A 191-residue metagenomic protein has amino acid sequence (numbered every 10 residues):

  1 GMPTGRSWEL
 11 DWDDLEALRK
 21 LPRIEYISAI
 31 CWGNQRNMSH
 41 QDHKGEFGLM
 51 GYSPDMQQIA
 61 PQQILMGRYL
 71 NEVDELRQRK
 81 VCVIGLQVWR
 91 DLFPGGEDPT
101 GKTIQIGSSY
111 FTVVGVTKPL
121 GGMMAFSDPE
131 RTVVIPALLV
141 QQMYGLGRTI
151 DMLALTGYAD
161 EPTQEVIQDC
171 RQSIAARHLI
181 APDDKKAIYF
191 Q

Functional and structural regions predicted by a protein language model:
G1-G48, D55, R90-D91, Q141-Q142 (+3 more regions): Hydrophobic, regular-secondary-structure patches
P22-E25, R148, K186: Structured loop/turn residues at beta-strand edges in well-structured enzyme cores
W32, V116, Q191: Short loop/turn motifs enriched for small/polar and acidic residues
N37, G101-Q105, Y189: Residue-level detector of beta-strand face positions
M50, P54-D74, Q78-D183: Mid-to-C-terminal secondary-structure elements that act as membrane-proximal/extracytoplasmic interface segments
P182-Q191: Peri-transmembrane interface segments
